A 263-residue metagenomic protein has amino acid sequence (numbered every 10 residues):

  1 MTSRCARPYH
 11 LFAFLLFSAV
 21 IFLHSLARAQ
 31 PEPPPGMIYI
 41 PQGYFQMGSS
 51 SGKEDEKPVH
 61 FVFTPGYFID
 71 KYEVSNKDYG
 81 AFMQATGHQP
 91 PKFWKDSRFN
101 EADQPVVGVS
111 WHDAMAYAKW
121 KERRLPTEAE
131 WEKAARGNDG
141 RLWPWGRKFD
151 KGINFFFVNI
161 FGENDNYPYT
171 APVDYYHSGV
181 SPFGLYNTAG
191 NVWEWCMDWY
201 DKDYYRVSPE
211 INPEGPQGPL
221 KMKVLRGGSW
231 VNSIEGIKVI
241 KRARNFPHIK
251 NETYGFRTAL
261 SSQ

Functional and structural regions predicted by a protein language model:
T2-A13: Bacterial N-terminal signal peptides that target proteins for export
F12-F22: Bacterial N-terminal signal peptides
F22-E32: Bacterial Sec-dependent signal peptides at the C-terminal "C-region" and cleavage site
P31-P91, V109-H112, A189-G190: A short glycine-rich, aromatic-capped structural motif
Y39-I40, Q46, S50-S51, Q89 (+2 more regions): Functional-site microenvironments in short loops/helix caps that host divalent-cation chemistry
Y67, Y79-F82, Y117, Y176 (+1 more regions): Conserved hydrophobic/aromatic "anchor" residues that stabilize well-ordered secondary structure elements
E252-Q263: Short, structured beta-strand segments at or near domain termini in extracellular proteins/domains
